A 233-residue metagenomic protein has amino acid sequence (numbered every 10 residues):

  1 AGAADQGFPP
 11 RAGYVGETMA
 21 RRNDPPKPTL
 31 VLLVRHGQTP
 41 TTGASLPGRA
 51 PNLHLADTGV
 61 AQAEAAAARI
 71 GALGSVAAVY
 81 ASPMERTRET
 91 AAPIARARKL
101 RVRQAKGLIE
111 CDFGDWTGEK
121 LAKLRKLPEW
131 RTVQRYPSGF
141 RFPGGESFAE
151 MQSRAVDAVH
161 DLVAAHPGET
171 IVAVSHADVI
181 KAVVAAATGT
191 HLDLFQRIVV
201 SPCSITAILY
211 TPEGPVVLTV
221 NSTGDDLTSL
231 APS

Functional and structural regions predicted by a protein language model:
G7-L30, S75, C111-A122, A164 (+2 more regions): Acidic, low-complexity terminal tails and accessory targeting/binding regions of phosphate-metabolizing enzymes
P26-T29, V34-L100, Q104: Active-site-proximal alpha-helix that buttresses catalytic centers in soluble enzyme cores
T39, V179-I180: Short active-site segment of divalent metal-dependent hydrolases/proteases that encodes the spacing between
E64-G71, Q152, V156-A164, V184: Generic structural signal for well-ordered alpha-helical scaffold segments
A81-S82, S153, V174-S175: Short beta-strand scaffold positions
P93, A182-A186: Active-site signature of alpha/beta-hydrolase-fold catalytic machinery across serine- and Asp/Cys-nucleophile hydrolases
R96-V156, L209, L218-N221, P232-S233: Phosphate-handling substructures
